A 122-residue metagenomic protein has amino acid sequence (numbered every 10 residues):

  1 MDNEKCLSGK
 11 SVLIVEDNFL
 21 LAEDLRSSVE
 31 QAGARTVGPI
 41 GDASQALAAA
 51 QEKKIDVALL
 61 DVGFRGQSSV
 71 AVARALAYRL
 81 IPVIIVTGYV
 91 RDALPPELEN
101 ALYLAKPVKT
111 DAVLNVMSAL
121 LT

Functional and structural regions predicted by a protein language model:
M1-S11, P95, K109-T122: Non-catalytic signal-transmission and effector/linker regions of two-component phosphorelay proteins
E16: Conserved acidic carboxylate
F19-G38: Two-component/phosphorelay signaling modules centered on CheY-like receiver
P39-V57: Acidic, metal-coordinating helix/loop segments flanking the phosphotransfer/catalytic sites of two-component signaling
D61: Active-site residues of response regulator receiver
G66-A71: Acidic catalytic/metal-coordinating carboxylates
V86-T87: Hydrophobic/aromatic residues positioned on beta-strands within the core alpha/beta folds
K106: A Lys-centered signature of the CheY-like receiver
